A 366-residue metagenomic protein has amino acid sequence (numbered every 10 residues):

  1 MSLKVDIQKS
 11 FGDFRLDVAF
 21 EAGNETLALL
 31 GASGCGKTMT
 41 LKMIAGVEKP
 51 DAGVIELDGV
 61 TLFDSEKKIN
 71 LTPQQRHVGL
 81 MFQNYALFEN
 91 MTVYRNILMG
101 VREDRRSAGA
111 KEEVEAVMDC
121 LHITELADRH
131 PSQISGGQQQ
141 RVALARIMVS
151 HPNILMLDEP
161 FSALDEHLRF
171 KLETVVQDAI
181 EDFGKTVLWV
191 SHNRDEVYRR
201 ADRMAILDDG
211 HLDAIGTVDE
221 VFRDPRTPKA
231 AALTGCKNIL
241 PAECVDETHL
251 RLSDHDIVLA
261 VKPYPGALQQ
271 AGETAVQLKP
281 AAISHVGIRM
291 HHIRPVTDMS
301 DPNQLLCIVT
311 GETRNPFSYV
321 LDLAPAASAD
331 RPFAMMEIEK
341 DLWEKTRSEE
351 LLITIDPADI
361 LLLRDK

Functional and structural regions predicted by a protein language model:
V5-T26, A32, T38-M39, K49 (+2 more regions): Non-catalytic connector elements of ABC transporters
T38-L41, V142: ABC ATPase nucleotide-binding domain helices that frame the ATP-binding cleft
A45: Helix-to-loop junction immediately C-terminal to a conserved catalytic motif
E48-K49, E56, R102: A position-specific signal in ABC ATPase nucleotide-binding domains
V54-R76: ABC ATPase NBD Q-loop/coupling interface
H77-G79, L87, T92-K229: ABC ATPase nucleotide-binding domains
R223-H249, G287: C-terminal boundary and immediately downstream tail of ABC-type ATPase nucleotide-binding domains
